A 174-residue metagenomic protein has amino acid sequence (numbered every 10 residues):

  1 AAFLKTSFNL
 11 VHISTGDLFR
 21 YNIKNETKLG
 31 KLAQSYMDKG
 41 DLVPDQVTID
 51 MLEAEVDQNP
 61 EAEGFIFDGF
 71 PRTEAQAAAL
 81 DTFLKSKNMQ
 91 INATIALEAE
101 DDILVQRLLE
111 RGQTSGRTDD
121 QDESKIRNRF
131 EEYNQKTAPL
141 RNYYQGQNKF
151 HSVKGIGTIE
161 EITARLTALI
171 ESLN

Functional and structural regions predicted by a protein language model:
A1-N174: Glycine-rich phosphate-binding loop of ATP-dependent small-molecule kinases
